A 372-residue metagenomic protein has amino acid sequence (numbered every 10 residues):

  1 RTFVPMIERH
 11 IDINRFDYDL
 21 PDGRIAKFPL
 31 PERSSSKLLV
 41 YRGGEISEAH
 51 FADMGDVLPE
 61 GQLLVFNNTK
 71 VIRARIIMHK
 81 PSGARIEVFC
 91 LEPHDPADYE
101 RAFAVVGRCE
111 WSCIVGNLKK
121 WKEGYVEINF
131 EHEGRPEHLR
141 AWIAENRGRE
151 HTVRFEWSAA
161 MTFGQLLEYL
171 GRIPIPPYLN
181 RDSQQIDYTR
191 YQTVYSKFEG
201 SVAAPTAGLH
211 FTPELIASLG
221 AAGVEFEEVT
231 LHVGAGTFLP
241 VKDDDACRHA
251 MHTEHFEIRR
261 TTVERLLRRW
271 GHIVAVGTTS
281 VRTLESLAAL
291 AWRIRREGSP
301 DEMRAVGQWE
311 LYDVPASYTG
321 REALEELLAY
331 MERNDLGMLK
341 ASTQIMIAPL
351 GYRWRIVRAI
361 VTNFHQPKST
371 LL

Functional and structural regions predicted by a protein language model:
F3-L372: Surface-exposed, charge/polar-rich loops and edge strands
